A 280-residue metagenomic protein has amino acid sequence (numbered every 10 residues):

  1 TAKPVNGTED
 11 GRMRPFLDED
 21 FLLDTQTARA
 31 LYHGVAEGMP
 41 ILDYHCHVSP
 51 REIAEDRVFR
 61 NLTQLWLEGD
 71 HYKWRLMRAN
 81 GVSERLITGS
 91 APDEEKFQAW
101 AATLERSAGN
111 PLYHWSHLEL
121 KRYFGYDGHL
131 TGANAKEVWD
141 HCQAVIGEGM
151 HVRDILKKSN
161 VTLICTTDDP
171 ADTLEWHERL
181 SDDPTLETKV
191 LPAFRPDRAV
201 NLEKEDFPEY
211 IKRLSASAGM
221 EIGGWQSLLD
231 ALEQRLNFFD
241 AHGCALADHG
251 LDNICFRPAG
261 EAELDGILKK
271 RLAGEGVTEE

Functional and structural regions predicted by a protein language model:
T1-R12: Short, Lys/Arg-enriched N-terminal segments with co-localized hydrophobic residues within the first ~10-30 amino acids
D10-E280: Metal-cofactor-binding active-site regions of metalloenzymes
